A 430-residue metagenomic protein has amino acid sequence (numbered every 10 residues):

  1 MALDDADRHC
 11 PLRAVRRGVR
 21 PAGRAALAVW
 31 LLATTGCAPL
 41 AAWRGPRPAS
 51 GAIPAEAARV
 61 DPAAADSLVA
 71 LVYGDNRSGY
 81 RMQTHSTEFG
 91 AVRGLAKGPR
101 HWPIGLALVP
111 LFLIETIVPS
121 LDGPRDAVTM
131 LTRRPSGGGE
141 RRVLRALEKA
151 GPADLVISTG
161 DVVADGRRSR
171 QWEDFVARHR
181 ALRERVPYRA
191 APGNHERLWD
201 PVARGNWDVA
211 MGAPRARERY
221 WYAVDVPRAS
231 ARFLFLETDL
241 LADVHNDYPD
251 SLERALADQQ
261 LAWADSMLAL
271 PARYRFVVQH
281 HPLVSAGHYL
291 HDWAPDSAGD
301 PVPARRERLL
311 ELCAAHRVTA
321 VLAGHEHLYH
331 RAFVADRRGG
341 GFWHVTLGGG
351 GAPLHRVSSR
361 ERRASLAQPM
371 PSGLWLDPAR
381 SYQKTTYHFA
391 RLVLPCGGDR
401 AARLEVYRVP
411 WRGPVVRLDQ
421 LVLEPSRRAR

Functional and structural regions predicted by a protein language model:
H9-L155, R180-A190, W221, A229 (+2 more regions): Acidic, histidine-bearing metal-coordination/catalytic regions of metal-dependent phosphoesterases
W43-A64, V69, E88-P103, L113 (+8 more regions): Extended active-site neighborhood of metal-dependent phosphoesterases/phosphodiesterases
D75, G160-D161, G193-N194, L236 (+2 more regions): Active-site glycine-centered loops adjacent to acidic/histidine catalytic or metal-binding residues that shape
S78, V163-A164, E196, L283 (+1 more regions): Short active-site segment of divalent metal-dependent hydrolases/proteases that encodes the spacing between
E148-D165, T319: Active-site metal-binding motif and surrounding structural segment of the metallo-beta-lactamase
T159, V163, P271-H288: Short acidic, glycine-rich surface-loop motifs adjacent to enzyme active sites
D239, P282, Y407-V409: Outer-membrane beta-barrel pore domains and translocons
